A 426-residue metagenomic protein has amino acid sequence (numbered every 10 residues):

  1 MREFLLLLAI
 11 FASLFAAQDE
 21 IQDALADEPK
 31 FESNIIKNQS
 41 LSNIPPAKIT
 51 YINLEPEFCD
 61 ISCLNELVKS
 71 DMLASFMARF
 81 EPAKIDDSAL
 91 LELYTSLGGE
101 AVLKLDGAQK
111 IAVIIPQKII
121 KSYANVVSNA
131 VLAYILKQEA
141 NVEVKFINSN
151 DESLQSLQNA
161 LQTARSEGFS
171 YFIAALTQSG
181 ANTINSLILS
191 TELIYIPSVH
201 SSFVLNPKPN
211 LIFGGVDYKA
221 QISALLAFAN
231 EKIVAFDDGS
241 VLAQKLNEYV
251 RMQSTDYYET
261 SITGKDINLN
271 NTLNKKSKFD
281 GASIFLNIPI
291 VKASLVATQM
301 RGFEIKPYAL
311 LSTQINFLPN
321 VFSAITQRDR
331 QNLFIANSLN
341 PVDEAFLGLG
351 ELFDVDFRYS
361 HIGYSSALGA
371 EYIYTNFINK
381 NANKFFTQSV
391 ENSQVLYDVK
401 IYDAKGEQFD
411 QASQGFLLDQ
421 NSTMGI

Functional and structural regions predicted by a protein language model:
R2-I10, F15-I426: Extracytosolic ligand-binding ectodomains
